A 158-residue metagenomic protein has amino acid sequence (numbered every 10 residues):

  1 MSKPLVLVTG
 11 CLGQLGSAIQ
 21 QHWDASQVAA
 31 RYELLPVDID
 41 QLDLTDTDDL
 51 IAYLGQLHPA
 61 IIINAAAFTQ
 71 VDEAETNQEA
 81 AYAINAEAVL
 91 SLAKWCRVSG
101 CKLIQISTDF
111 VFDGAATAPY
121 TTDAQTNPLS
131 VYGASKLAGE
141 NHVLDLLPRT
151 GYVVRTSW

Functional and structural regions predicted by a protein language model:
P4-A25: N-terminal Rossmann NAD(P)H-binding glycine-rich loop of SDR-like oxidoreductase domains
T9, V37, I62-A66, L103-T108 (+2 more regions): SDR active-site strand-loop-helix element
Q27-L35: A generic structural motif
L35-D48: Rossmann-fold cofactor-recognition segment
T47-I84, R97: NAD(P)H-binding glycine-rich loop region in Rossmannoid oxidoreductase-like domains and their noncatalytic homologs
T76, A83, A88-S91, V111-V154 (+1 more regions): Catalytic helix-loop patch of NAD(P)-dependent Rossmann-fold dehydrogenases
V98-K102, P148-R149: A short helix->loop->beta-strand "cap" motif at the edges of active sites that frequently abuts
